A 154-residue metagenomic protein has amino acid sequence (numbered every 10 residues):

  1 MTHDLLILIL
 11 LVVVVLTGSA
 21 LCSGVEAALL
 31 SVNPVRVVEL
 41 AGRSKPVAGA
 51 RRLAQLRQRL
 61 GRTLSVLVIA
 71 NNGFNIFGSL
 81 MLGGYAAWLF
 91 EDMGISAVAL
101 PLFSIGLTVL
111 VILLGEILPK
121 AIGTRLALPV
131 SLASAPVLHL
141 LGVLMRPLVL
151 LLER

Functional and structural regions predicted by a protein language model:
M1-R154: Membrane-embedded alpha-helical segments of inner-membrane proteins
